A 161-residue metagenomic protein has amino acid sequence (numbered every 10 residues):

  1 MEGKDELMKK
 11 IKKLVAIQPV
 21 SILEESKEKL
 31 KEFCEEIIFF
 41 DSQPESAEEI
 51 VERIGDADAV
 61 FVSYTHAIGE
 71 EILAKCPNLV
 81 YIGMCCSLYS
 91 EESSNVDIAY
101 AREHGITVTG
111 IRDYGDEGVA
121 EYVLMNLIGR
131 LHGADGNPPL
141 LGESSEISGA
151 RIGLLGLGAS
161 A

Functional and structural regions predicted by a protein language model:
M1-A57, S160: N-terminal glycine-/charge-rich "phosphate-binding" loop or analogous flexible N-terminal tail
E2-G3, L23-E24, E45-E49, H66-E70 (+3 more regions): A generic local structural motif
D5-L7, G142-A161: Rossmann-like dinucleotide/phosphate-binding beta-alpha-beta segment
I11, C34, A57-D58, C76-L79 (+1 more regions): Short, well-ordered alpha-helix to beta-strand connector turns
K13-A16, F61, G83, G153: Short, well-ordered beta-strand segments
I17, F40, M84, G110 (+1 more regions): Thr-Gly-centered strand-to-loop micro-motif
P19-I22, S42-E45, S63-I68, S87-S90 (+1 more regions): Short beta->alpha connector loops
A59-L140, S145: Phosphate/diphosphate ligand-binding glycine-rich loop within oxidoreductases
